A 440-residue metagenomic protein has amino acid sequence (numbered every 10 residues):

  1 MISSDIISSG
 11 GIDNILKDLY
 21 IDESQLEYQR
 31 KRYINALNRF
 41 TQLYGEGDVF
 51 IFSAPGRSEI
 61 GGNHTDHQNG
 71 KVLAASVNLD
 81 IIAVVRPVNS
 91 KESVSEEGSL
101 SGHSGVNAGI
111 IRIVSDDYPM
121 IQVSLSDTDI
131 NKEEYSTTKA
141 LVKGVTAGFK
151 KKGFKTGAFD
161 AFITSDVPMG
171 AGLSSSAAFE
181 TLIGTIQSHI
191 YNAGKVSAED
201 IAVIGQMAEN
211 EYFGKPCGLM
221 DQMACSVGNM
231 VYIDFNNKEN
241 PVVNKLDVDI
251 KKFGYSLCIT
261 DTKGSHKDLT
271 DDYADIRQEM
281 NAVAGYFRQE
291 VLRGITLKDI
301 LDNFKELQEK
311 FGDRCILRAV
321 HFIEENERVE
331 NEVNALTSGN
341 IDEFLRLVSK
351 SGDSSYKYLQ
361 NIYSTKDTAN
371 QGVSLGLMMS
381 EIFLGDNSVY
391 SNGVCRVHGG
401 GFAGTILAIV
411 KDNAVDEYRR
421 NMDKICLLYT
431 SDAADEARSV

Functional and structural regions predicted by a protein language model:
M1-R57, I82, R86, S90 (+4 more regions): C-terminal nucleotide
A54-S58, G62-N69, D166-T181, S391-I409: Glycine/serine-rich anion-binding loops at beta->alpha junctions that coordinate negatively charged ligand groups
K71-N89, V227: Structural signature of FAD isoalloxazine-binding scaffolds in flavoprotein oxidoreductases
S76-L79, L173-A193, L407-V410: DPxDG-like acidic metal-binding loop motif
T146-M169: Glycine- and acidic-rich phosphate- and metal-coordinating loops
K152-F159, Q187-I201, D412-I425: Phosphate-handling active-site elements
A193-V242, S351, L377-F383, N387 (+1 more regions): Alpha/beta catalytic cores of group-transfer enzymes, especially the acyltransferase/condensing modules of polyketide
Y429-V440: Single conserved hydrophobic/aromatic residue that forms the stacking wall/gate of nucleotide- or nucleobase-binding
